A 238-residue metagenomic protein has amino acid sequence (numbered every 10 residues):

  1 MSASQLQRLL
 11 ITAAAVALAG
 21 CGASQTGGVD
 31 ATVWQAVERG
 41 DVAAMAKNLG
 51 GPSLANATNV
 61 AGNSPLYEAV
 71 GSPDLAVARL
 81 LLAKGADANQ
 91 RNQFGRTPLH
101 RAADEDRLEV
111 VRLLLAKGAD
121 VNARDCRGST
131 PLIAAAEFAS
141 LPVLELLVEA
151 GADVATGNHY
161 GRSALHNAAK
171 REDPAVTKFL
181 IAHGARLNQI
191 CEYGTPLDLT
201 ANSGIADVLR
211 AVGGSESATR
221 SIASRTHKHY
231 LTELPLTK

Functional and structural regions predicted by a protein language model:
M1-L10: Bacterial N-terminal signal peptides that target proteins for export
C21-T32, A150, H183, C191-E192 (+1 more regions): Ankyrin-repeat-protein effector appendages
Q25-E68: N-terminal segments that cap or nucleate solenoid repeat domains
V29, G62, G95, G128 (+2 more regions): Start-of-repeat signature of ankyrin repeats
Q35-G40, E68-D74, R101-R107, A134-S140 (+2 more regions): Ankyrin repeat A-helix N-terminal signature
D41-L49, D74-L82, R107-L115, S140-V148 (+2 more regions): Ankyrin repeat structural motif
N59, N92, D125, N158 (+1 more regions): Ankyrin repeat boundary/linker residues
